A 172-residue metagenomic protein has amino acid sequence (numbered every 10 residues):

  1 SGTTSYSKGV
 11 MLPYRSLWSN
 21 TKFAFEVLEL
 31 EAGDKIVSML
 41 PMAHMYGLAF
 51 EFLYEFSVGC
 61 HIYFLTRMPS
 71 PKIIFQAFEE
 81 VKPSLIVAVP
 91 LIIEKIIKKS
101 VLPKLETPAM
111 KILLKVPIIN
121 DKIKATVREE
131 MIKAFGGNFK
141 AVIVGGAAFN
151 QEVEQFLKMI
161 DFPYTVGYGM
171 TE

Functional and structural regions predicted by a protein language model:
S1-S19: Conserved AMP-binding A3 loop
G2-S5, H44, E172: Active-site proximal helix/loop that lines the substrate pocket of Rossmann-like NAD(P)-dependent oxidoreductase domains
T4-Y6, G33-K35, G59, K133-K140: Short, surface-exposed connector motifs at secondary-structure boundaries
Y6-V10, I36, Y46: Transmitter module of two-component histidine kinases
M11-P13, V89, N150: GHKL-family ATP-binding catalytic core of two-component histidine kinases
W18-K35, M42-E130, P163: Conserved AMP-binding/adenylation subdomain of ANL enzymes
L114-F162: Short gly/Ser/Thr-rich phosphate-binding loop of adenylate-forming enzymes
